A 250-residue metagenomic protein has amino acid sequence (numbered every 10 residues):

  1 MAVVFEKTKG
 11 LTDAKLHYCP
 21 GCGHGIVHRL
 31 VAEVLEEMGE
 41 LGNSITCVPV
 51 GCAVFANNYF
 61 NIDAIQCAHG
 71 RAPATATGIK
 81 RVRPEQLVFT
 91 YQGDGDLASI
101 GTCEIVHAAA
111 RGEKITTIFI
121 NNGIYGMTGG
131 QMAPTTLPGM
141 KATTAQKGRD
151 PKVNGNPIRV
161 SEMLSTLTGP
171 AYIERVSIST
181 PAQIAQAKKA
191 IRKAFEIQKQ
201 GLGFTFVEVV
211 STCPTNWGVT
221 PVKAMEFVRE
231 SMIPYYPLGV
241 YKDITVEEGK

Functional and structural regions predicted by a protein language model:
M1-F89: Thiamine diphosphate
M1-V4, D13-A14, K199-K250: Flexible, low-complexity linker and terminal segments
A14, E40-S44, V82-V88, A110-T116 (+3 more regions): Short coil/turn connectors at secondary-structure junctions
V50-C52, N122-I124, T180, E208-N216: Glycine-rich beta-alpha junction loops
V50-G126, K189-K193: Thiamine diphosphate
I62-I65, A108, A133-L137, K223-E226: Short, hinge-like loop/turn segments at secondary-structure boundaries
T102-H107, M127-K141: Active-site-proximal loop->helix
A133-Q200: Conserved thiamine diphosphate
